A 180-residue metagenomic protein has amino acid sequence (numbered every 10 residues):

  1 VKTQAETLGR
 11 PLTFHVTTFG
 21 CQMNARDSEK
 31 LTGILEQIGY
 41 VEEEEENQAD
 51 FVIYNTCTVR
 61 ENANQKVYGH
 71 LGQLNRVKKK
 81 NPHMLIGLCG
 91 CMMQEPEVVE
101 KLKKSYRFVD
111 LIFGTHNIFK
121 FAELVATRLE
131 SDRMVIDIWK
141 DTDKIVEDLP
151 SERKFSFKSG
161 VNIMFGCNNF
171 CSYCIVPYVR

Functional and structural regions predicted by a protein language model:
V1-R180: Proteins enriched for Cys/Gly/acidic motifs involved in redox and nucleic-acid/cofactor modification
